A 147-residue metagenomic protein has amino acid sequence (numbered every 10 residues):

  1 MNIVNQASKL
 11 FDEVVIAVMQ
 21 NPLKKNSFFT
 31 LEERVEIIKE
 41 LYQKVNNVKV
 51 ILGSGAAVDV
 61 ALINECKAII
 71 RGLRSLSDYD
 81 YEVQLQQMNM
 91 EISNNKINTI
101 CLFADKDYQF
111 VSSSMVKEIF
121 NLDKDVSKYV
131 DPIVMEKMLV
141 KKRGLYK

Functional and structural regions predicted by a protein language model:
M1-K147: Nucleotidyltransferase catalytic core that binds NTPs
